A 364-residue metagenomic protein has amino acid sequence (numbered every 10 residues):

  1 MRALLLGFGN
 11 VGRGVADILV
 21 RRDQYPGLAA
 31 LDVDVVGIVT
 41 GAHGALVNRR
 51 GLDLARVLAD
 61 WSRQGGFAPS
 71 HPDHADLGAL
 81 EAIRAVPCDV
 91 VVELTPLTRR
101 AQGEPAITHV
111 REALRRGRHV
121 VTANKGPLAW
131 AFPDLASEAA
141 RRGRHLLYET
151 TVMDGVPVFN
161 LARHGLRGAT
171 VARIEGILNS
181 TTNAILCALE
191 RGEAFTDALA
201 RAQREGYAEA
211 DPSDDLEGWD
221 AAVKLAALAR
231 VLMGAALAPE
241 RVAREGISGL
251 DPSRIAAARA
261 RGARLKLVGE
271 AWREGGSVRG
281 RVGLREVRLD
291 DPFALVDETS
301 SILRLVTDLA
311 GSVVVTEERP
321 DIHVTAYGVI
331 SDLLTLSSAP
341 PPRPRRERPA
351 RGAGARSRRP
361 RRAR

Functional and structural regions predicted by a protein language model:
M1-R115: N-terminal glycine-/serine-/threonine-rich beta1-alpha1-beta2 phosphate-ribose binding loop of Rossmann-like
L6, N10, G14, V33 (+13 more regions): Conserved active-site and cofactor/substrate-binding residues in soluble primary-metabolism enzymes
V90-E93, V121-A123, L146-T150, R173-G176 (+1 more regions): General beta-strand structural signal in soluble alpha/beta enzymes
P96-R116, A123-R163: Rossmann-fold NAD(P)-binding glycine/threonine-rich loop
V120, L146-L147, E209, L265: Hydrophobic beta-strand scaffold residues
A140-A208, W219-D220: Rossmann-like NAD(P)H-binding beta-loop-alpha module
R173-E175, N183, L189, R201 (+3 more regions): Catalytic, metal-anchored helix/loop core of enzyme active sites in primary metabolism
A188, L199-L295, S300-I302: Substrate-binding/catalytic subdomain of NAD(P)-dependent oxidoreductase enzymes
